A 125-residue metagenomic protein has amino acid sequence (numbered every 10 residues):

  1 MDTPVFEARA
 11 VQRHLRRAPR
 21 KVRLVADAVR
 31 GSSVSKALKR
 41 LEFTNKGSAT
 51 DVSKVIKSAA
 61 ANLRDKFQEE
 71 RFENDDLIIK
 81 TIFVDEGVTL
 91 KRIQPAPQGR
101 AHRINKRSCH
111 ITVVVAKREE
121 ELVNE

Functional and structural regions predicted by a protein language model:
M1-R17, L24-D27, S32-E125: Structured, basic alpha/beta domains of bacterial-type, RNA-associated proteins
